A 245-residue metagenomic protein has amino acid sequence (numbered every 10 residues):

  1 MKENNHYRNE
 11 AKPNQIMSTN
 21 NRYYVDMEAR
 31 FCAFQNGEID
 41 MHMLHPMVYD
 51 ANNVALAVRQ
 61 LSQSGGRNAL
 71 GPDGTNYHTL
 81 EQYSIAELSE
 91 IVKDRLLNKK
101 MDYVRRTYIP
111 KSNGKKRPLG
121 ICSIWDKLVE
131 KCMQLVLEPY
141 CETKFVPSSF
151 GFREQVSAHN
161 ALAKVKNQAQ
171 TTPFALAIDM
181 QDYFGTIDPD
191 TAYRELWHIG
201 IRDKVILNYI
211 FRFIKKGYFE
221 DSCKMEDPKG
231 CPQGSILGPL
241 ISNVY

Functional and structural regions predicted by a protein language model:
M1-A86: Non-catalytic, polymerase-adjacent accessory regions of viral genome-replication enzymes
K2, I124-Q134, S149, K166 (+2 more regions): Duplex nucleic acid-engaging cores and interfaces of nucleic-acid transaction enzymes
K12, I16, D102, T107: Extended, charge-enriched "interface" segments that sit outside catalytic cores
A57-L61, C132, Y209-I214: Short alpha-helical scaffolding segments that buttress acidic/His motifs in well-ordered protein cores
L88, L96, Y103-T107, P147-S148 (+2 more regions): Conserved polymerase palm-domain catalytic core
S89, N113-G114: Structured, charged N-terminal subsegments at the starts of enzyme catalytic cores and at intra-chain domain/subunit
P110, P118-I121, K144-P147, V156-Q170 (+1 more regions): Catalytic phosphate-handling regions of large nucleic-acid enzymes and associated NTPases
K116-F145, Q181, P228-Y245: Conserved pre-motif C helix in the palm subdomain of viral-like polymerases
